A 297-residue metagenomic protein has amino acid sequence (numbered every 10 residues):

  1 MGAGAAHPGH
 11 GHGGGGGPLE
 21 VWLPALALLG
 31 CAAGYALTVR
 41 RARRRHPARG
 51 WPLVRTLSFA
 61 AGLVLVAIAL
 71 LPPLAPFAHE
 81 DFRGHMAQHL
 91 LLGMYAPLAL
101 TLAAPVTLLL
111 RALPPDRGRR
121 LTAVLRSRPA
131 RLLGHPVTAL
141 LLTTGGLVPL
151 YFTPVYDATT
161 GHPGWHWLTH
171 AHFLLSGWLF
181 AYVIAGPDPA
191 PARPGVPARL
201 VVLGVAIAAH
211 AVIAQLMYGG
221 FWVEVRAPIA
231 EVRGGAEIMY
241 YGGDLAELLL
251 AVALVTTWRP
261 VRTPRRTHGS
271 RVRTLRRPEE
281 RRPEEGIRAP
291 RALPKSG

Functional and structural regions predicted by a protein language model:
G2-G297: Alpha-helical membrane segments of multi-pass proteins
